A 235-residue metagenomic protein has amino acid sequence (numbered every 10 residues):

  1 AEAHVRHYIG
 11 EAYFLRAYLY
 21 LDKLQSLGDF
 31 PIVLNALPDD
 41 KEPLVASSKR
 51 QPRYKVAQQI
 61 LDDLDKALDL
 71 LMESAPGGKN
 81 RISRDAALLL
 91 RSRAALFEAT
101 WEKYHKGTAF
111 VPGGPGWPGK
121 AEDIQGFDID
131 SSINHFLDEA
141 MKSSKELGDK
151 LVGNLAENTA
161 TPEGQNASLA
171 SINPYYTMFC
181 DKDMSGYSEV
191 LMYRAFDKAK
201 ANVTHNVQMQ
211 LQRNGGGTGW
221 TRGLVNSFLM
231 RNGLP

Functional and structural regions predicted by a protein language model:
A1-S83, A95-S132: Aromatic-anchored glycine-rich loop motif in surface-exposed flexible loops
R6-I9, A57, L61-L64, L88 (+3 more regions): Extracytoplasmic/secreted envelope proteins and their assembly/folding machinery, especially bacterial periplasmic
F30, L34, R84-D85, A95-P235: An aromatic- and glycine-enriched ligand-binding surface/loop that stacks and positions planar moieties
